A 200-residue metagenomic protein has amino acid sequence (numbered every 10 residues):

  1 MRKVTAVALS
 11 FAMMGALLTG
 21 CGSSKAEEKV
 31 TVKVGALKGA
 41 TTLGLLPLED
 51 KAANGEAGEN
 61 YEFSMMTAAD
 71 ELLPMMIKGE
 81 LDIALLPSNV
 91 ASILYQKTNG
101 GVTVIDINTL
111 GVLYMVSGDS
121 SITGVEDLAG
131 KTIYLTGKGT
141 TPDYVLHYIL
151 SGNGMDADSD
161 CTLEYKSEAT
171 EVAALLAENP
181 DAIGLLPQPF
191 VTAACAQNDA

Functional and structural regions predicted by a protein language model:
M1-T31: Short, low-complexity disordered leader/linker segments with a strong preference for bacterial N-terminal type II
A26-K166, P180-P189, N198-A200: Short, glycine-/small- and polar/acidic-enriched structural segments that line small-molecule recognition paths
M75, A174-L175: CheY-like receiver
A194: Short helix- or helix-capping micro-motifs that position conserved polar/aromatic residues at function-defining sites
